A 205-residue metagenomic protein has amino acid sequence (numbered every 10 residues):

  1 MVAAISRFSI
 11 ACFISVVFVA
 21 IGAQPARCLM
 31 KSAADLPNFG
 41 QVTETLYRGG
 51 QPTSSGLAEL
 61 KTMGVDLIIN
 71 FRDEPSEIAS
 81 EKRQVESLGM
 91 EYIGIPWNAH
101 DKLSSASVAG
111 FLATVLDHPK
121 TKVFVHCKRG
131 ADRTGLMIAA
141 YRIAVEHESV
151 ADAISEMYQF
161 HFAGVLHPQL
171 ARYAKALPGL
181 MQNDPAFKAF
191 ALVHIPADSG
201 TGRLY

Functional and structural regions predicted by a protein language model:
V2, R7-V123, L136-Y205: Cys-dependent protein tyrosine phosphatase-like superfamily
C127: Short cysteine clusters
R133: Conserved lysine of the Walker
